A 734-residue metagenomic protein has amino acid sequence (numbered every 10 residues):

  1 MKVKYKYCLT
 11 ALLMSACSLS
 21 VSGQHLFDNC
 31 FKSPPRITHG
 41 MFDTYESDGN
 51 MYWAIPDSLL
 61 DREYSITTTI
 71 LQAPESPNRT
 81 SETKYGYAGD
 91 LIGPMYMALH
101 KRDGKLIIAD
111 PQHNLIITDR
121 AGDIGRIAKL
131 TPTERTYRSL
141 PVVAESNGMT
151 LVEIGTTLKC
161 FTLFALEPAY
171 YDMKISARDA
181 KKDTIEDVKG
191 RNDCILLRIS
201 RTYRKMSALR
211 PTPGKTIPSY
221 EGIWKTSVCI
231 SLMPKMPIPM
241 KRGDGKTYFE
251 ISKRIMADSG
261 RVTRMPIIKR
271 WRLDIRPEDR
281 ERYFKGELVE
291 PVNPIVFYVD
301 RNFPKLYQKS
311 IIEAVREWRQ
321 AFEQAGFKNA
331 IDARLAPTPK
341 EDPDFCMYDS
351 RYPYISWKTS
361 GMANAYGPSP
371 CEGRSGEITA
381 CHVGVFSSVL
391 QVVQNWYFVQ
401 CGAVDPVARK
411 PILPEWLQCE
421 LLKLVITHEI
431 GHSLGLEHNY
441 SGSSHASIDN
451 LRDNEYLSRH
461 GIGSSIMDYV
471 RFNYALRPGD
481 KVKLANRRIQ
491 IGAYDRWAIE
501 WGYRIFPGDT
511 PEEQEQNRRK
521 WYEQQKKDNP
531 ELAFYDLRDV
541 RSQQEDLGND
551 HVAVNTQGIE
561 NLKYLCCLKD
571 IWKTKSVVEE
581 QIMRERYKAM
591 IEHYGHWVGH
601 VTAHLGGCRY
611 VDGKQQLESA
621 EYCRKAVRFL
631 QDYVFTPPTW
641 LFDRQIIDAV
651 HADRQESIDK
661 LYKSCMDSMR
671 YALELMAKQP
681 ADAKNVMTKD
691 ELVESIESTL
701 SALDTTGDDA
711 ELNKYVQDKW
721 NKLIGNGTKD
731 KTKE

Functional and structural regions predicted by a protein language model:
M1-Q24: Bacterial Sec-dependent N-terminal signal peptides
Q24-F303, A321, A325, A336-V393 (+3 more regions): Auxiliary tRNA-acceptor-end handling modules of aminoacyl-tRNA synthetases
W53, W318, G376, H428 (+1 more regions): Divalent metal-coordination and catalytic microenvironments
L60, L306-A330: Zn2+-dependent metallopeptidase catalytic core
Y307-A314, Q418, L422, I426 (+1 more regions): Stable alpha-helical elements in mature extracytoplasmic
R316-F327, G431-H432, L436, F472 (+1 more regions): Sec-exported extracytoplasmic/periplasmic mature domains
L335-K358, E420-R477: The catalytic-center signature of Zn2+-dependent metalloproteases
S443-E734: Conserved catalytic/binding loops enriched for acidic/polar residues
